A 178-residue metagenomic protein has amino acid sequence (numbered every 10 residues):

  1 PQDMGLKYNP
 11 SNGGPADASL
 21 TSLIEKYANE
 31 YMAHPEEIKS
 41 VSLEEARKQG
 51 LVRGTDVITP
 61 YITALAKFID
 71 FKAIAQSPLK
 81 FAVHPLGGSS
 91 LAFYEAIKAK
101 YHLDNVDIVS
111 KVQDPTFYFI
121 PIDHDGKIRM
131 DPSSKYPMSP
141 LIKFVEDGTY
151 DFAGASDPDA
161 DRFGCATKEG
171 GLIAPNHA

Functional and structural regions predicted by a protein language model:
Q2-S11, D161-A178: Short Gly/Thr/Asp-enriched flexible loops that form oxyanion-binding sites at enzyme active sites
M4-V145: Gly/Ser/Thr-enriched, mixed-charge loops and adjacent short helices that form phosphate/oxyanion-binding elements
A82, D151-A155: Short glycine-aspartate micro-motif
G148: Active-site charged/polar residues at nucleotide-handling catalytic sites that mediate phosphoryl, nucleotidyl
P158: Glycine-rich phosphate-binding loops that contact phosphosugars or nucleotide phosphates
